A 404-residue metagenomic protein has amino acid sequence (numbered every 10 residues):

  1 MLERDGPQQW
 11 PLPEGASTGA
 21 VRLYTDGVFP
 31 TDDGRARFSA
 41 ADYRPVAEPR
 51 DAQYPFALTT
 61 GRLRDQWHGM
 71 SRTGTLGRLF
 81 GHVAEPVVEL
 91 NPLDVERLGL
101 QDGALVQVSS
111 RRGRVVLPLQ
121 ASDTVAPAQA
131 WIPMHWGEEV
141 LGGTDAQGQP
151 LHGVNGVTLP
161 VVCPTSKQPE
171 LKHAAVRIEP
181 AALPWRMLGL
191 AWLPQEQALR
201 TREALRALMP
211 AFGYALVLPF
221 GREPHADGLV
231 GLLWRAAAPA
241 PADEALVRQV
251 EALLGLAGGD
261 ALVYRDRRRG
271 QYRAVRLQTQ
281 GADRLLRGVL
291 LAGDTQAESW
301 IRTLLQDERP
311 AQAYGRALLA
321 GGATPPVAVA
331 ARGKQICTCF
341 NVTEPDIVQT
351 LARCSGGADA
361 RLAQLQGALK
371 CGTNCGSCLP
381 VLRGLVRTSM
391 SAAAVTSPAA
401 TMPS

Functional and structural regions predicted by a protein language model:
M1, T73-E89, L93-L256: Long, contiguous, secondary-structure-rich segments that constitute the structural scaffold of globular domains
M1-T75: Long, low-complexity segments enriched in small/aliphatic residues
G34-A36, Y43-P45, G61-D65, L93-V95 (+7 more regions): Short, glycine-/Ser/Thr-/acidic-enriched flexible segments
Q147-I178, Q312-P345: Cysteine/selenocysteine-centered motifs that mediate thiol-based redox chemistry or coordinate metal-sulfur cofactors
A215-L318: C-terminal catalytic lobe of FAD-dependent flavoproteins
A323-K334, S355-N374: Immediate flanking context of iron-sulfur cluster ligation sites
G333-D346, G367-G384: Local cysteine-cluster metal-coordination motifs and their immediate loop/turn environment, predominantly Fe-S cluster
M390-S404: Intrinsic disorder at enzyme termini
